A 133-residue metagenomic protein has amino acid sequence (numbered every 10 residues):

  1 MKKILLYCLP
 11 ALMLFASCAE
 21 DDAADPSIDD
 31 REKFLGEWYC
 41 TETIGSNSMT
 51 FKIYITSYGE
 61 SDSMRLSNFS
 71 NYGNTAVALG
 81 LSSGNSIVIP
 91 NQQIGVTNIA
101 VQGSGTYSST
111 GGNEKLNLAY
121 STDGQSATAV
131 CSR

Functional and structural regions predicted by a protein language model:
K2-C8: Sec-dependent signal peptide recognition, specifically the positively charged N-region followed immediately by
L14-S17: C-terminal motif of bacterial Sec signal peptides marking the signal peptidase cleavage site
D21-Y39, I55-S61, S132: N-terminal helix-cap/turn-to-beta initiation motif at the start of protein domains
E32-Y39, G59-R65, S83-P90, G112-N117: Short, hydrophobic/aromatic-rich segments at coil-to-beta transitions
N47-S83: N-terminal glycine/threonine-rich, aromatic-flanked beta-hairpin/loop signature
Y54, V77-S83, Q102-T110, A129-R133: Extended lipid/amphipathic-ligand handling interfaces
V88-T106: An anionic, turn-rich surface loop/hairpin at beta-sheet edges that serves as a generic interaction/coordination patch
N113-R133: Edge beta-strand at a domain terminus
